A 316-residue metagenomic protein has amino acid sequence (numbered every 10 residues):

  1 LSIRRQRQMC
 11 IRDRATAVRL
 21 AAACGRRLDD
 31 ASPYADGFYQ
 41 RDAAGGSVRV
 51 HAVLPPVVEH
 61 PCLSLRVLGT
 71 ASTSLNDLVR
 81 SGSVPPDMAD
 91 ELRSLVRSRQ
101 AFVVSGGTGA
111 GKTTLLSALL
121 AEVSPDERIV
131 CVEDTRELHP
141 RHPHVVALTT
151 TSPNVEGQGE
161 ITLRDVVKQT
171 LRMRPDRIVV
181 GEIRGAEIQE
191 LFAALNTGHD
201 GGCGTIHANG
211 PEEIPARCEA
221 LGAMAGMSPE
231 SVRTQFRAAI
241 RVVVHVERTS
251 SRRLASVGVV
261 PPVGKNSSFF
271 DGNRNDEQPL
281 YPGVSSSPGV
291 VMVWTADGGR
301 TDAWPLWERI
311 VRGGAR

Functional and structural regions predicted by a protein language model:
L1-I11: Single conserved hydrophobic/aromatic residue that forms the stacking wall/gate of nucleotide- or nucleobase-binding
R12-D29: A short, contiguous, amphipathic alpha-helix enriched in charged residues
R26-D29, R49-H51, V57-S105: Glycine-rich adenosyl-nucleotide cofactor-binding module
R99-F102, A118-A238, R248: Switch/coupling sub-region of P-loop NTPases
G109: Walker A (P-loop) phosphate-binding loop of P-loop NTPases
K112: Conserved lysine of the Walker
L115: Hydrophobic positions on the alpha1 helix immediately C-terminal to the Walker A/P-loop
Q235, S250-R316: NTP-binding/hydrolysis catalytic cores, primarily Walker-type P-loop NTPases
